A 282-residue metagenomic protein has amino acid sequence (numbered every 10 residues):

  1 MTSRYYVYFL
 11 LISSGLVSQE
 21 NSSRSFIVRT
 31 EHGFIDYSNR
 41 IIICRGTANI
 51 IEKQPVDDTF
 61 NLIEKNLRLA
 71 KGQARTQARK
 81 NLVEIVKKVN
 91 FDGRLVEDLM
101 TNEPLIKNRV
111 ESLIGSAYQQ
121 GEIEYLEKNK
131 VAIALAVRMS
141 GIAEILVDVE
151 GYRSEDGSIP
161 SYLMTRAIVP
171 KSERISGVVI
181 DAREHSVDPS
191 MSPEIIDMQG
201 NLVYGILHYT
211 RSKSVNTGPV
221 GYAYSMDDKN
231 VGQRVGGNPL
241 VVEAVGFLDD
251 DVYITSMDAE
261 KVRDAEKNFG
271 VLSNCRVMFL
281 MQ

Functional and structural regions predicted by a protein language model:
M1-T2, S18: Initiator methionine at the very start of the polypeptide chain
T2-F9: Sec-dependent signal peptide recognition, specifically the positively charged N-region followed immediately by
L10-S18: Hydrophobic h-region of N-terminal signal peptides that target proteins for export in Gram-negative bacteria
S18-Q282: Domain-level marker for long, solvent-exposed, non-transmembrane regions
